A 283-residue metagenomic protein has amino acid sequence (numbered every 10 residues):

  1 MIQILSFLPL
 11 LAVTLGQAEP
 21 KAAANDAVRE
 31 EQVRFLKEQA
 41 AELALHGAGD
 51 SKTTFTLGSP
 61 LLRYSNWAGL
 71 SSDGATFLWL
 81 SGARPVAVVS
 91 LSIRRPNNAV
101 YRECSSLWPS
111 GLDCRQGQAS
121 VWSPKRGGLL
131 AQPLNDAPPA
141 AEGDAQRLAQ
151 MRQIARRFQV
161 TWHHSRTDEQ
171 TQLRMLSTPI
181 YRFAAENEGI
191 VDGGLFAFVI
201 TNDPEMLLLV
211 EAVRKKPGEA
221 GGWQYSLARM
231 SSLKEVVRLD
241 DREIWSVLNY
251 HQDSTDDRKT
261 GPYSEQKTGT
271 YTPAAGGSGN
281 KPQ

Functional and structural regions predicted by a protein language model:
Q3-A24: Bacterial Sec-dependent signal peptides at the C-terminal "C-region" and cleavage site
E19-K52, S65, S92-E186, M206-Q283: Polybasic, proline/glycine-rich intrinsically disordered low-complexity segments
T56-S92, P179-M206, V210: Exposed beta-strand-loop-beta-strand "reactive/processing" segments of non-cytosolic proteins
